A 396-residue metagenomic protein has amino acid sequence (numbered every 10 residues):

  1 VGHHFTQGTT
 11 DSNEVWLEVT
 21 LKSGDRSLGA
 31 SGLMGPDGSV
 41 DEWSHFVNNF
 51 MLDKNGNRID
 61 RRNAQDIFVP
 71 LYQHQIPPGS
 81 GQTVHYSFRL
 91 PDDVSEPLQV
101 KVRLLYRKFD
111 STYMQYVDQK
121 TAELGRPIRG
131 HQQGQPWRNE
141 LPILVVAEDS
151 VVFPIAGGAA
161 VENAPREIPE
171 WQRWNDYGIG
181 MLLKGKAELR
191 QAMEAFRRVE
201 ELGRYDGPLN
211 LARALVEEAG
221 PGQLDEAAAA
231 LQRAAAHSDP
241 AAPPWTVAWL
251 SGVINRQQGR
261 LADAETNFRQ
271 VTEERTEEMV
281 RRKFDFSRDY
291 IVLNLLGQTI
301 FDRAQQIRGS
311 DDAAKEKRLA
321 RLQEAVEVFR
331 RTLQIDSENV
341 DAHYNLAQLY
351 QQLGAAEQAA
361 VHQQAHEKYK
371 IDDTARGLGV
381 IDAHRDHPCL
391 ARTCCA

Functional and structural regions predicted by a protein language model:
V1-G180: Short, conserved sequence motifs used for protein processing/export or organelle targeting and for catalysis
E167-L202, N210, E217, D312-R318: Alpha-helical segment of the N-proximal tetratricopeptide repeat
E170, R204-D206, A241-P244, E278 (+3 more regions): Residue-level recognition of tetratricopeptide repeat
I179, R213-L215, V253, Q298 (+2 more regions): Residue-level recognition of tetratricopeptide repeat
E201-L202, H237-P240, E274, D285 (+2 more regions): Structural marker of alpha-solenoid helical repeat scaffolds
G207-L209, V247, R281, V292 (+2 more regions): TPR alpha-solenoid repeat register
F268-E274, V340, Y344-A375: TPR/TPR-like (Sel1-like) alpha-helical repeat modules
